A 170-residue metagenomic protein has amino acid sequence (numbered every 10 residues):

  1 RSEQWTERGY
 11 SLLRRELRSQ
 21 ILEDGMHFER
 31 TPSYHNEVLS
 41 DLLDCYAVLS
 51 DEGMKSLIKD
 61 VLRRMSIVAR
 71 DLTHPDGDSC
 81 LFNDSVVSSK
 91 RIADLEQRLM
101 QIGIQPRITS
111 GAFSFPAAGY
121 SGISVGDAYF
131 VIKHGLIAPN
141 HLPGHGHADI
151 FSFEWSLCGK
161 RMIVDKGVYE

Functional and structural regions predicted by a protein language model:
R1, Y10-L17: Active-site-proximal cofactor/substrate-binding loop regions of enzyme domains
R14-R30: Acidic/His metal-coordination segments adjacent to aromatic residues that form catalytic metal sites in metalloenzymes
M26-Y169: Carbohydrate-active enzyme catalytic cores, enriched for enzymes that act on polyanionic acidic polysaccharides
